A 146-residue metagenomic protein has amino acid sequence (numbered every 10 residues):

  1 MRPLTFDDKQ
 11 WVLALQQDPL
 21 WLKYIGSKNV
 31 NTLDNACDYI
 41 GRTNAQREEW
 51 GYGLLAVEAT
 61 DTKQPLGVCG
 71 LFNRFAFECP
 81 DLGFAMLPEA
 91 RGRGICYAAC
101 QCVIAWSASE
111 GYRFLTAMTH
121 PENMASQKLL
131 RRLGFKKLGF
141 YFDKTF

Functional and structural regions predicted by a protein language model:
M1-K23, E58-F146: Acyl-donor (CoA/ACP) binding surface of acyl/acetyltransferases
L20-R42, G53: Conserved GNAT-fold acetyl-CoA-binding loop/helix
R42-N44, G70: Short, P/G- and charge-enriched loop/turn segments at secondary-structure junctions
A45-W50: Short loop/turn motifs at secondary-structure junctions and domain boundaries
G51-G53, E78: A generic structural signal for short beta-strands and their flanking turns/coil linkers
